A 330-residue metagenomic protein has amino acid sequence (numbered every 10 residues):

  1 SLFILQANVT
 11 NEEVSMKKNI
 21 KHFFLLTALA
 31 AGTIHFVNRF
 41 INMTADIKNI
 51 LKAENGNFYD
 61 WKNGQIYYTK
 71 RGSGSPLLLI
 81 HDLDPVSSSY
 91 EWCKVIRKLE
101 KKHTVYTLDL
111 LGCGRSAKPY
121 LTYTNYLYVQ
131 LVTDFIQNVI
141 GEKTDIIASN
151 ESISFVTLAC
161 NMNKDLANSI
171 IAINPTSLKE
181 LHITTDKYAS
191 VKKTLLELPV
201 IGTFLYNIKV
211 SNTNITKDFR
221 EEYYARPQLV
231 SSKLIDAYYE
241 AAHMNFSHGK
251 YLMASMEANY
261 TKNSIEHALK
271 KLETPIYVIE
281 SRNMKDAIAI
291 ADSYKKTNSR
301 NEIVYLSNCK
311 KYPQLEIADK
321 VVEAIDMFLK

Functional and structural regions predicted by a protein language model:
K17-I41: Hydrophobic alpha-helical topogenic segments used for membrane insertion/localization
D60-R71: A short loop-to-beta-strand scaffold at the N-terminal edge of the catalytic core in hydrolase folds
T69-R115: Conserved HGGG/HGGXW glycine-rich cap/lid loop of the alpha/beta-hydrolase fold
T107-I147, Q314, E323: Active-site loop/oxyanion-hole signature of alpha/beta-hydrolase fold enzymes
G141-T185: Conserved hydrolase catalytic core segment
I208-A268: Conserved alpha/beta-hydrolase catalytic His-Asp/Glu region
K271-C309: Conserved loop-alpha-helix segment in the C-terminal half of the alpha/beta-hydrolase fold that carries the catalytic
S299-K330: Catalytic active-site module of serine/aspartate enzymes centered on a nucleophile-bearing elbow/loop
